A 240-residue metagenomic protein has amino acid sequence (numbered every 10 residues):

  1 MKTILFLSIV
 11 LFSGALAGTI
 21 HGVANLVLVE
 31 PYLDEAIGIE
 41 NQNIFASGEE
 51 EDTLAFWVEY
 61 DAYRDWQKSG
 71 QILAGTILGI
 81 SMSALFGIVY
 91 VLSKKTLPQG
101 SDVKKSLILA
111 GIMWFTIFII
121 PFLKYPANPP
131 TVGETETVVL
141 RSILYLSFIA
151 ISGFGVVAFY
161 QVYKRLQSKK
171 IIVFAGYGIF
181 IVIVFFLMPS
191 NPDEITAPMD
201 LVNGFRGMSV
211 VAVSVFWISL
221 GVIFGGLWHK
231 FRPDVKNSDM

Functional and structural regions predicted by a protein language model:
M1-M240: Juxtamembrane/disordered regions of integral membrane proteins
